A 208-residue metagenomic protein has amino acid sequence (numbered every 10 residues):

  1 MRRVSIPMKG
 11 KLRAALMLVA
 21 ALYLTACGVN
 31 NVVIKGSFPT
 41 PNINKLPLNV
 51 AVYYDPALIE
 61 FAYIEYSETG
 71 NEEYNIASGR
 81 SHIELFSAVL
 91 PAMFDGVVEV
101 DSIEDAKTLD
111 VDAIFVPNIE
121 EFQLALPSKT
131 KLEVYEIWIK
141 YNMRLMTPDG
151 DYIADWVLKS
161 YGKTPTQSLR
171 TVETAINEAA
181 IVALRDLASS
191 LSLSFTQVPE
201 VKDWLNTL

Functional and structural regions predicted by a protein language model:
M1-C27: Sec-dependent bacterial lipoprotein signal peptides
A26-A88, S194-L208: A structural "domain/chain start" motif
G28-S37, D101-D155: Surface-exposed short loop/turn segments
D55-I59, N118-L124, K159-Y161: Generic short beta-strand segments
S67-S78, M146-S194: Short secondary-structure boundary motifs at beta->alpha junctions and helix caps
G79-D105: Mid-chain, structured segments of secreted extracytoplasmic proteins
L90-E99, A188-S192, T196, E200: Sec-exported extracytoplasmic/periplasmic mature domains
